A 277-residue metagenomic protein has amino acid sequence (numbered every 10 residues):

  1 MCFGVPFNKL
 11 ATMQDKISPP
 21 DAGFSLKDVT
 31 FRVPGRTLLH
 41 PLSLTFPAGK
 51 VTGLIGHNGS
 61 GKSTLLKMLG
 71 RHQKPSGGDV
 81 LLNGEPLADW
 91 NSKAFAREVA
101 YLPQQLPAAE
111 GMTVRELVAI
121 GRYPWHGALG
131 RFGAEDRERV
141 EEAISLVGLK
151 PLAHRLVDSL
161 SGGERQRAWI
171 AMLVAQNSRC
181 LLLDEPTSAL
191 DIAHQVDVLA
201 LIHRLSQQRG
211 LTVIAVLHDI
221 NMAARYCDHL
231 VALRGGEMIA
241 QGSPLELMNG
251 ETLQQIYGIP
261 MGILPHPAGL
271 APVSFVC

Functional and structural regions predicted by a protein language model:
I55-H57: The feature captures the beta-strand-to-loop junction immediately N-terminal to the Walker
G70: Helix-to-loop junction immediately C-terminal to a conserved catalytic motif
G78-P86, F95: Conserved ABC transporter NBD signature motif
A119, A134-L152: Conserved ABC ATPase "signature" region
R131, L156-L160, E164: Conserved ABC ATPase signature
L181-E185: Catalytic Walker B motif of ABC-type/P-loop ATPase nucleotide-binding domains
